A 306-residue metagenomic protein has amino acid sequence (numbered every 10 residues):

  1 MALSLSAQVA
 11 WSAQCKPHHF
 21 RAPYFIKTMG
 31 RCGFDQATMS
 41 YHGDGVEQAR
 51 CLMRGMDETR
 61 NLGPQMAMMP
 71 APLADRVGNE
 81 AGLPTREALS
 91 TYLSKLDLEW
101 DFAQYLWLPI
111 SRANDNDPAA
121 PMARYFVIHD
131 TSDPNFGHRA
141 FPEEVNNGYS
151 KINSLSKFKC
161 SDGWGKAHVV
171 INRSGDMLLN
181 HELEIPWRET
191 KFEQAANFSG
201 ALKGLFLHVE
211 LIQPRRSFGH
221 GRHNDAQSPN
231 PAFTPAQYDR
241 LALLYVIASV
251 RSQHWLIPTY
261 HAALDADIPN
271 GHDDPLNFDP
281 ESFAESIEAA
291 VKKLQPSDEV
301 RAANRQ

Functional and structural regions predicted by a protein language model:
M1-S6: Bacterial N-terminal signal peptides
Q8-Y92, G200, G204-V209, S217-Q306: Basic/polar, cationic surfaces and motifs that engage anionic cell-wall and phosphate/carboxylate ligands
L89-V250: Active-site-adjacent loop/helix surface patches within enzyme catalytic domains that shape the substrate-binding cleft
